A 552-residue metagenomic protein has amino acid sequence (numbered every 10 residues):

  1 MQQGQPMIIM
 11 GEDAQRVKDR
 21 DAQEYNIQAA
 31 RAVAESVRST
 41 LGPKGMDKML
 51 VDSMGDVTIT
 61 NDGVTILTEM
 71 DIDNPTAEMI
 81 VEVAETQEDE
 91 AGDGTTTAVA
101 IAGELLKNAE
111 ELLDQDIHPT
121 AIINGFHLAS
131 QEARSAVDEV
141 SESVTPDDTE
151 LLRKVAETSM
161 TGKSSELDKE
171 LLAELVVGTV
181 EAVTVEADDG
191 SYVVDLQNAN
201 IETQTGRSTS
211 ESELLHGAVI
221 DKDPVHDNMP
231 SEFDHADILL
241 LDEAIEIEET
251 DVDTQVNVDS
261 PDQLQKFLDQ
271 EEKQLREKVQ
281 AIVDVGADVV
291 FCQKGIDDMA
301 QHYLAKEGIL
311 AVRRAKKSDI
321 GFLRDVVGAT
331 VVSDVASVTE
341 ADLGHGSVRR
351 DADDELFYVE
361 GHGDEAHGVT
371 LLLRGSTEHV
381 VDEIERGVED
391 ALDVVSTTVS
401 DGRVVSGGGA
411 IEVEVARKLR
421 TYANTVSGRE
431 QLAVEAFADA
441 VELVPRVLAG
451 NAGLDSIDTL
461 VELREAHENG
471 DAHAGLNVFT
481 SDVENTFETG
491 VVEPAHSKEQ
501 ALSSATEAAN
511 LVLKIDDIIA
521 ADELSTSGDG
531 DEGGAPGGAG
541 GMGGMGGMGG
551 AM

Functional and structural regions predicted by a protein language model:
Q2-D19, E24-V37, L50-D56, A133-L371 (+1 more regions): Extended amphipathic alpha-helical scaffolds
G4-I8, Q15-E104, N108: N-terminal cofactor/phosphate-binding cores enriched in small/glycine residues, especially glycine-rich loops such as
G42, G92, D116, V176 (+5 more regions): Residue-level signature of catalytic and energy-coupling elements of molecular machines, predominantly ATP/GTP-dependent
P43-K48, D89-A91, Q115, D138-S143 (+7 more regions): Active-site phosphate-binding and catalytic loops of NTP-dependent enzymes
N74, T95, V99-G103, P119-H127 (+2 more regions): Alpha-helical transmembrane segments of multi-pass membrane proteins, especially transporters and channels
L105-E150, K169: Hydrophobic or amphipathic alpha-helical targeting/insertion segments
K154-T158, A305, V369-G375, E414-T421 (+1 more regions): Short, hydrophobic beta-strand segments
V380-M552: Extended, low-charge hydrophobic alpha-helical regions
